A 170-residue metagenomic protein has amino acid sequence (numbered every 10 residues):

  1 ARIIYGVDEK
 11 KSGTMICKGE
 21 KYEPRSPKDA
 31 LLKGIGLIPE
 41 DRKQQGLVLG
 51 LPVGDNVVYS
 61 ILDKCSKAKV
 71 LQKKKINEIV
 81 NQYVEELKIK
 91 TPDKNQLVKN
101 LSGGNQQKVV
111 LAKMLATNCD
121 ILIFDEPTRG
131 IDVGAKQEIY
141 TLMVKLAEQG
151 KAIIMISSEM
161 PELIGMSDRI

Functional and structural regions predicted by a protein language model:
A1-I170: Glycine-rich phosphate-binding loops of nucleotide-dependent enzymes
